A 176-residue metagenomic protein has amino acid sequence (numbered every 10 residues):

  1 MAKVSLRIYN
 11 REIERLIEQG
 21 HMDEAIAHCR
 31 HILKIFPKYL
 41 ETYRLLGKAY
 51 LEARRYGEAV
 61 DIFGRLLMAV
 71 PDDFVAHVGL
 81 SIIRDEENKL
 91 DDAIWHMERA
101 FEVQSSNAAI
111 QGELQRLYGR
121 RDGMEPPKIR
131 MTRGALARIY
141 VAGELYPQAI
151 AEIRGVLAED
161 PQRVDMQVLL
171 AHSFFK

Functional and structural regions predicted by a protein language model:
S5-R7, L40-E41, F74-V78, A108-A109 (+2 more regions): Helix-start (N-cap) detector for alpha-helical repeat units in TPR-like alpha-solenoids, especially tetratricopeptide
E18, E52-A53, E86, V103 (+3 more regions): Register position in tetratricopeptide repeats
H31-K34, L51, G64-M68, F101-E102 (+2 more regions): Conserved structural position within tetratricopeptide repeats
